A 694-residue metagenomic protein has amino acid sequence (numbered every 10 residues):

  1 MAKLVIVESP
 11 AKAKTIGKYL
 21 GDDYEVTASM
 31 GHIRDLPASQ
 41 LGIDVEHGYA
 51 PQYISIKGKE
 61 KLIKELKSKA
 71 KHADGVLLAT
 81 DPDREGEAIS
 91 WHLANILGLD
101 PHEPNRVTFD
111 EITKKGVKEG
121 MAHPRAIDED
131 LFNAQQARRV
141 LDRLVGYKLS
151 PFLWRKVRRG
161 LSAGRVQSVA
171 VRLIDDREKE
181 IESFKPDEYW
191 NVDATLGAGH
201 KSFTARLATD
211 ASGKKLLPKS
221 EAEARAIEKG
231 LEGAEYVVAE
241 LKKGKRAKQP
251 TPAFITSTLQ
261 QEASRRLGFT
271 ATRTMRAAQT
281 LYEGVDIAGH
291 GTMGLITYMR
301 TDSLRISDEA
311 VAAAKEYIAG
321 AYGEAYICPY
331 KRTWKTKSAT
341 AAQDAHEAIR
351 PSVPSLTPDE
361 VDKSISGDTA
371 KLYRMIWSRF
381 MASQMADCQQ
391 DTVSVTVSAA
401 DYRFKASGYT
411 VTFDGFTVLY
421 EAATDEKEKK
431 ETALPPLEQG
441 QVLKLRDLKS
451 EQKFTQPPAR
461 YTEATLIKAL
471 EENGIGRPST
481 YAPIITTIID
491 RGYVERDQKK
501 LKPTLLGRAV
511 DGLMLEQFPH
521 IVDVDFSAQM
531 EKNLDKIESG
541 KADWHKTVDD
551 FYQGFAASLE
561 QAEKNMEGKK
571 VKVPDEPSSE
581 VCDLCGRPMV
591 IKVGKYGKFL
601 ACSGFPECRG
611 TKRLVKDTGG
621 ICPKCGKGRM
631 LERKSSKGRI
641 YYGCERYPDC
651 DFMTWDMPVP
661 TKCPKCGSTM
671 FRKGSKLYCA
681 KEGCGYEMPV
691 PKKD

Functional and structural regions predicted by a protein language model:
M1-R139, T209, P218-R225, W334 (+2 more regions): Intrinsically disordered, low-complexity regulatory segments
A2-L4, T15, S150, G160 (+3 more regions): Basic, low-complexity terminal or inter-domain segments flanking catalytic cores
K14-P37, S168-K215, S383-T432, P588: Structured, non-catalytic alpha/beta "coupling" segments that mediate domain-domain communication and provide generic
I112-A194, K243-G244: C-terminal or mid-to-C-terminal helical accessory/interaction module adjacent to the motor/catalytic core
K215-P252: Metal- or metallocofactor-binding catalytic centers and their adjacent structured scaffolds across diverse enzyme
V238-L241, P250-A263, H290-M299, P457-A469: Short acidic, hydrophobic short linear motifs in intrinsically disordered regions
M275-Q279, I485-T486: Short, hydrophobic-biased segments on the C-terminal half of alpha helices that form "recognition helices"
Y282-T297, R491-K500: A short, conserved structural fragment
